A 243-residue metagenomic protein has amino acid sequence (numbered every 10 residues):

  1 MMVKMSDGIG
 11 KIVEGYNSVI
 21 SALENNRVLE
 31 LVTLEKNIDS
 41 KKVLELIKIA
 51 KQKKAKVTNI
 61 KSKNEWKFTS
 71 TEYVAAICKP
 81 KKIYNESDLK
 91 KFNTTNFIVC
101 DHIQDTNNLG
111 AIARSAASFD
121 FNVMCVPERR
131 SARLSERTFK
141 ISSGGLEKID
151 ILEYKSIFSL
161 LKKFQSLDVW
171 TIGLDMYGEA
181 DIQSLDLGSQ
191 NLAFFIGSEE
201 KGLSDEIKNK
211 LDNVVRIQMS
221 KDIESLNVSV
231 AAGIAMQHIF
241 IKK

Functional and structural regions predicted by a protein language model:
M1-S87: N-terminal positively charged helical leader segments and presequences
G15, D101, N108, S225-N227: Active-site helix-initiating loop/hinge in glycosyltransferases
I20, N25, A76, A117-S118 (+2 more regions): Structured adenosyl-cofactor binding patch, chiefly the S-adenosyl-L-methionine
E30-L31, V123, N213: Residues at the N-termini of beta-strands
N37-I38, S62-K63, R129-S131, E199-K201 (+1 more regions): Short, acidic/turn-prone active-site loops that include or flank metal/cofactor- and phosphate-binding residues
I38, A55, S87-E179: RNA substrate-binding interface of SAM-dependent RNA methyltransferases
K42, S131-R137, K201-I207: Short, glycine/polar-rich helix-capping loops at beta-to-alpha or helix-loop-helix junctions that flank or form
I172-N227: Active-site/ligand-binding-proximal alpha/beta "capping" segment
